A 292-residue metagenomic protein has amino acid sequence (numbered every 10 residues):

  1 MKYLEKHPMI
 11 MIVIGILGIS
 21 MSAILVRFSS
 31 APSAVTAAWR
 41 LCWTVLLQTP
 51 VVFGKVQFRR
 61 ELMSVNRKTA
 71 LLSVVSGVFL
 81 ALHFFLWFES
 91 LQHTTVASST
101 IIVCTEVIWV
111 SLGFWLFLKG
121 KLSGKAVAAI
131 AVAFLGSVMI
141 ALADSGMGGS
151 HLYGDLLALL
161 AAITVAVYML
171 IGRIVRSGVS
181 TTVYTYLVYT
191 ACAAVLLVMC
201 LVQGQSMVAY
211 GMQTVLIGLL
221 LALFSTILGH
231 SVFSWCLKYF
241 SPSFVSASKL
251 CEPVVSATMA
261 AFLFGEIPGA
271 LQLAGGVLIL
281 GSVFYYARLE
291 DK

Functional and structural regions predicted by a protein language model:
M1-L17, V45-V75, F88, K121-V127 (+5 more regions): Membrane-interface interhelical linkers
M1-W39, T44, V78, L86 (+1 more regions): Glycine-/small-residue-enriched transmembrane alpha-helix faces in small-molecule transporters and effluxers
L17-M21, L25, V51, V74-H93 (+6 more regions): Hydrophobic alpha-helical transmembrane segments of multi-pass membrane transport proteins, especially secondary
S20, V45-L46, F134, T190-A194 (+2 more regions): Small-residue-rich packing faces within the transmembrane alpha-helices of Major Facilitator Superfamily
S30, H93, K119-K121, G178 (+2 more regions): Helix-loop interface residues and adjacent transmembrane-helix termini in multi-pass membrane transporters, primarily
T36, T181-T185, V245: Juxtamembrane helix-start motifs in multi-pass secondary transporters
Q48, V74, L122-D144, A162 (+3 more regions): Hydrophobic transmembrane alpha-helices of multi-pass small-molecule transport proteins
V51-V52, E106-A128, V254-A274: C-terminal transmembrane-helix exit sites in multi-pass transporters
